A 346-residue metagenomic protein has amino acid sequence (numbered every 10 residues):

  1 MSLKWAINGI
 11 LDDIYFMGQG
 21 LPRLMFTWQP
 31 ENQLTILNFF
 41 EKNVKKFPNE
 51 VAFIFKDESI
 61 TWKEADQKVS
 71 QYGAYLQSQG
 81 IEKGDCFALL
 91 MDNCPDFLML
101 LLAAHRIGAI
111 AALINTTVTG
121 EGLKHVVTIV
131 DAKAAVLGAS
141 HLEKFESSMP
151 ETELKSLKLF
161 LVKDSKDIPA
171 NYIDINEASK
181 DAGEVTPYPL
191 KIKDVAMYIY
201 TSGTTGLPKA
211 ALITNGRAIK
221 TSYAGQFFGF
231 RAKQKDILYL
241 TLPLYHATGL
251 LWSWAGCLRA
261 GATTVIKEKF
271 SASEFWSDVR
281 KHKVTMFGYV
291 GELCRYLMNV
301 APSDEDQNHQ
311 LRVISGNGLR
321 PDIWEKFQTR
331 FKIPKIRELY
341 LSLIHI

Functional and structural regions predicted by a protein language model:
M1-N8, D12, S78-Q79, L102 (+2 more regions): Structural core segment of the AMP-binding/adenylate-forming
M25-L34, S148, I168-V195: Flexible, low-complexity linker/hinge segments
W28-Q33, L37, E41, N49-C94 (+5 more regions): Conserved AMP-binding/adenylate-forming core of the ANL superfamily
N49, D181-Y200, L207, R231-I237: Conserved pre-ATP/AMP-binding loop-to-beta segment of ANL
T61-K63, P189, A196-K220: Conserved AMP-binding A3 loop
D66-A74, I192, A211-K233, T241 (+3 more regions): Conserved structural elements of the adenylate-forming
I219-I237, Y245-T285, V300: Conserved AMP-binding/adenylation subdomain of ANL enzymes
R259, V284-Y289, M298-I344: Gly/Ser/Thr-rich phosphate-binding loop
